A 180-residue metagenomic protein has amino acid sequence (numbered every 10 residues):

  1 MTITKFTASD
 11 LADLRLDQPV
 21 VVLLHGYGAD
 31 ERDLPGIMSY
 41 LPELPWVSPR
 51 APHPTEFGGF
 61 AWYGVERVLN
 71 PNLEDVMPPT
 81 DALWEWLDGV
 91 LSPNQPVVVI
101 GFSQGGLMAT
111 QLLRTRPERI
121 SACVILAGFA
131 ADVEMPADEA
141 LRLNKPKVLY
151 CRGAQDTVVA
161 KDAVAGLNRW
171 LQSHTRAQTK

Functional and structural regions predicted by a protein language model:
T2-N94: Serine-hydrolase catalytic machinery in alpha/beta-hydrolase-like enzymes
L34-I37, A137, A160-W170: Short alpha-helix in the alpha/beta-hydrolase fold that links the catalytic acid
G36, Q111-T115: Active-site signature of alpha/beta-hydrolase-fold catalytic machinery across serine- and Asp/Cys-nucleophile hydrolases
P45, E118-A131: A conserved short beta-strand
I100-G105, A109: Gly/Ala-rich beta-loop-alpha elbow adjacent to hydrolase catalytic centers
D132, A154-A160: Acidic catalytic loop of the alpha/beta-hydrolase fold
N144, L149-R152, D156: Short beta-strand/loop motif that positions the catalytic acidic residue of the alpha/beta-hydrolase fold
N168-K180: Catalytic histidine neighborhood in serine/cysteine hydrolases with alpha/beta-hydrolase-type architecture
